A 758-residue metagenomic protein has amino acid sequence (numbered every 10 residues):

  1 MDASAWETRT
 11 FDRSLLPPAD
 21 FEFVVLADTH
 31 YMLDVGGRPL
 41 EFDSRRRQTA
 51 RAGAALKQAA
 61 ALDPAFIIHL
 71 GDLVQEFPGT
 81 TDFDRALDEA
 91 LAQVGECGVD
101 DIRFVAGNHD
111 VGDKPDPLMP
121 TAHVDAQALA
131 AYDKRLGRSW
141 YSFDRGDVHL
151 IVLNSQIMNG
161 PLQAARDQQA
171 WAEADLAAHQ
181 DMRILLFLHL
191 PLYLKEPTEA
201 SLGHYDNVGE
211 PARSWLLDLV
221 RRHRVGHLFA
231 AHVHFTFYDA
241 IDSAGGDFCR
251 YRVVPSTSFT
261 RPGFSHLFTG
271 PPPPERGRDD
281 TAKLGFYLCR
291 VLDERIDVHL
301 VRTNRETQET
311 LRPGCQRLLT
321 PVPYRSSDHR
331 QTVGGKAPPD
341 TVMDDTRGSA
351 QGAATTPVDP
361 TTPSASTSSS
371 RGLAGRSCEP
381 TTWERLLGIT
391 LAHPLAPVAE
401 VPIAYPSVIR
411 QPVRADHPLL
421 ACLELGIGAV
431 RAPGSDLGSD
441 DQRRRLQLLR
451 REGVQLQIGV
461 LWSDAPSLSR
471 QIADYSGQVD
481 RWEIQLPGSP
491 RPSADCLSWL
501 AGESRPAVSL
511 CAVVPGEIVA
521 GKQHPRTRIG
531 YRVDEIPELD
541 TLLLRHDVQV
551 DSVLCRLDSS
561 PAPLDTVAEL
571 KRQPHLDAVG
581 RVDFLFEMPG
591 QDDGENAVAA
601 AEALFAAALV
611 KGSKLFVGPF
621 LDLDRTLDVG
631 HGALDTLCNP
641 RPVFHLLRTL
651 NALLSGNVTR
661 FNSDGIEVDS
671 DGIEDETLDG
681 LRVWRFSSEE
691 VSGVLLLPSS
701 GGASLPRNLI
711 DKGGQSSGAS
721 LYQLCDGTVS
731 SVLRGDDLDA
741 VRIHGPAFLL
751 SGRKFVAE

Functional and structural regions predicted by a protein language model:
M1-E7, P17-P18, E275-G348: A short C-terminal boundary segment appended to hydrolase-like catalytic domains
M1-T81: N-terminal active-site segment of His-dependent metallophosphoesterases
D2-L15, F42-S44, P78-R183, G203-H227 (+2 more regions): Extended active-site neighborhood of metal-dependent phosphoesterases/phosphodiesterases
A55-I68, I409-G438, L448, E452-Q457 (+1 more regions): Catalytic domains of carbohydrate-active enzymes, especially glycoside hydrolases
R491-L615: Noncatalytic carbohydrate-binding groove/subsite architecture in carbohydrate-active enzymes
G594-L654, V658-E676: Aromatic/acidic polysaccharide-binding cleft in carbohydrate-active enzymes
E667-S720, G745-A747: Carbohydrate-binding surface patches
L733-E758: C-terminal beta-strand-rich structural cap/linker in extracellular carbohydrate-active enzymes
